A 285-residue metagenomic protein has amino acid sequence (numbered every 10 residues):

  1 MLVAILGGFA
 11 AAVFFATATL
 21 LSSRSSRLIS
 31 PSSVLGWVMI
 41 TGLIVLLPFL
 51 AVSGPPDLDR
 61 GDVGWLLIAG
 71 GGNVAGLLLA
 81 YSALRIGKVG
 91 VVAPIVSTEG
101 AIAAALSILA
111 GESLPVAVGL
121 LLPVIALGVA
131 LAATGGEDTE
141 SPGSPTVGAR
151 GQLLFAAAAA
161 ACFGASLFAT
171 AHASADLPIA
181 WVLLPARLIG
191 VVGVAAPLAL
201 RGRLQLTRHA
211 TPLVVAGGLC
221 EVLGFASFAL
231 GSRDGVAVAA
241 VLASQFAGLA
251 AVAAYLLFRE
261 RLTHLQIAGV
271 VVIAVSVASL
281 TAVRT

Functional and structural regions predicted by a protein language model:
M1-F15, L21-S22, S26-S32, G36-L66 (+7 more regions): Membrane-interface interhelical linkers
M1-F15, P55-N73, E112-L127, L177-V192 (+1 more regions): Structural signature of hydrophobic alpha-helical transmembrane segments
G8, S32-G36, L66, G90-V96 (+7 more regions): Hydrophobic/aromatic positions within or immediately flanking transmembrane alpha-helices of multi-pass small-molecule
T17-I29, L78-G87, I95, L109 (+4 more regions): Juxtamembrane C-cap of transmembrane helices in multi-pass membrane transport proteins
T41-L46, I95-L109, I189-G193, C220-S227 (+2 more regions): Alpha-helical transmembrane segments of compact multi-pass small-molecule transporters, enriched in specific families
L46-P56, A103-V118, A161-I179, C220-A237 (+1 more regions): Hydrophobic alpha-helical transmembrane segments in multi-pass integral membrane proteins
A80, A101-L120, A130, P197-G202 (+1 more regions): C-terminal transmembrane-helix exit sites in multi-pass transporters
T98, A104-I108, A117-G136, Q266-R284: Hydrophobic transmembrane alpha-helices of multi-pass small-molecule transport proteins
